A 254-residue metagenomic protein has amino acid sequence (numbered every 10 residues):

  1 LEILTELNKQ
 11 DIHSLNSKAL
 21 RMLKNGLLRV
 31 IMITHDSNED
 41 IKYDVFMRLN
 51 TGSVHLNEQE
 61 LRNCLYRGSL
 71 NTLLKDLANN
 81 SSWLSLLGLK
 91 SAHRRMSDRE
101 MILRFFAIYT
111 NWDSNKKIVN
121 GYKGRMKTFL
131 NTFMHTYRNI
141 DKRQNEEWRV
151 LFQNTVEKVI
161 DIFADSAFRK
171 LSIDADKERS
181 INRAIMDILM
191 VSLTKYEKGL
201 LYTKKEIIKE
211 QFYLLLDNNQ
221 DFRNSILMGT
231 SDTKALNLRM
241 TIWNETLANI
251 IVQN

Functional and structural regions predicted by a protein language model:
L1-N131, Y202, K209-Y213, D217 (+2 more regions): Basic- and aromatic-enriched surface patches that contact anionic nucleotides/nucleic acids
R95, N145-F152, E178-M186, L201 (+2 more regions): Short amphipathic alpha-helix initiation/capping segments at coil-to-helix junctions
V119-A175, I185: Small-residue-rich helix-loop
D165-Q220: C-terminal hydrophobic structural anchor segments that stabilize assembly/packing rather than catalytic chemistry
T241-I251: Charge-dense, extended regions
